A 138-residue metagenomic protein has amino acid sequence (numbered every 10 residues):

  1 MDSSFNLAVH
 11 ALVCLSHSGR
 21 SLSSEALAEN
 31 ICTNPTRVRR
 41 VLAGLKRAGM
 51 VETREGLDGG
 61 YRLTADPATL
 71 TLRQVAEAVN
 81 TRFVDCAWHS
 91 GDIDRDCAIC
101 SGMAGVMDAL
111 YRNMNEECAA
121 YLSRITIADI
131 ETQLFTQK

Functional and structural regions predicted by a protein language model:
M1-T33: N-terminal helix-turn-helix DNA-binding core of bacterial DNA-binding proteins
S4-L7, E55, M114: Generic hydrophobic secondary-structure packing signal
S21-S23, E52-R54, A128: Short, structured loop/turn "capping" segments at alpha-beta junctions
T36: Key DNA-contact positions within bacterial/archaeal DNA-binding proteins
V41-A48: Basic amphipathic alpha-helical segments that dock to polyanions
A48-T64: Beta-hairpin "wing" of winged helix-turn-helix
T64-K138: Non-DNA-binding regulatory cores of transcription-related proteins, predominantly C-terminal effector-binding
